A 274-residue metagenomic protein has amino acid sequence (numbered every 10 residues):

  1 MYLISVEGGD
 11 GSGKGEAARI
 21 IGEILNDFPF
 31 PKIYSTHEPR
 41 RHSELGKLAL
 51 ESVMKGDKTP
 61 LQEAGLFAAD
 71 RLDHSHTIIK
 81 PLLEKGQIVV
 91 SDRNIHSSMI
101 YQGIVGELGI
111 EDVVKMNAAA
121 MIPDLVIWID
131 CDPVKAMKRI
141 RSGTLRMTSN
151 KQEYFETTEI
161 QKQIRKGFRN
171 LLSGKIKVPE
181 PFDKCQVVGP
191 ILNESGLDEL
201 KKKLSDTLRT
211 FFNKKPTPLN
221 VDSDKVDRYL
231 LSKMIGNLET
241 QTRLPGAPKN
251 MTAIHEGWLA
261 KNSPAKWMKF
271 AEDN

Functional and structural regions predicted by a protein language model:
L3: Walker A (P-loop) ATP-phosphate-binding motif of ABC ATPase nucleotide-binding domains
V6: Hydrophobic anchor at the beta1->P-loop junction of P-loop NTPases
G11-S12: ATP-binding Walker
G15: Walker A/P-loop
I20-I24, V134-T240, L244: NTP-dependent small-molecule kinase module
F28-M121: ATP-dependent small-molecule kinase phosphotransfer cores that center on conserved nucleotide phosphate-binding segments
Q87, D124, V188: Conserved acidic residues
S91-R93, A119-I140: Conserved phosphate-donor/acceptor-positioning beta-strand/loop module used by diverse small-molecule
